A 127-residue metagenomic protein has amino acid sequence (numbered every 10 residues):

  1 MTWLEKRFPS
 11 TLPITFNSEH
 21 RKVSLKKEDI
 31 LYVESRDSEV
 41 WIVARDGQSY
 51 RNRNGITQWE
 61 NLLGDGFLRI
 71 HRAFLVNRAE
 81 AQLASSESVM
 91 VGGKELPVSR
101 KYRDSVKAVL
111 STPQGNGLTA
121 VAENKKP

Functional and structural regions predicted by a protein language model:
M1-E95: Conserved binding/recognition cores within well-folded domains
M1-W3, A120-P127: N-terminal regulatory/sensing modules of transcriptional regulators
R69, R103-D104, E123-P127: A short, terminal or domain-edge coil/loop segment
S86-N116: An exposure/low-complexity boundary signal
